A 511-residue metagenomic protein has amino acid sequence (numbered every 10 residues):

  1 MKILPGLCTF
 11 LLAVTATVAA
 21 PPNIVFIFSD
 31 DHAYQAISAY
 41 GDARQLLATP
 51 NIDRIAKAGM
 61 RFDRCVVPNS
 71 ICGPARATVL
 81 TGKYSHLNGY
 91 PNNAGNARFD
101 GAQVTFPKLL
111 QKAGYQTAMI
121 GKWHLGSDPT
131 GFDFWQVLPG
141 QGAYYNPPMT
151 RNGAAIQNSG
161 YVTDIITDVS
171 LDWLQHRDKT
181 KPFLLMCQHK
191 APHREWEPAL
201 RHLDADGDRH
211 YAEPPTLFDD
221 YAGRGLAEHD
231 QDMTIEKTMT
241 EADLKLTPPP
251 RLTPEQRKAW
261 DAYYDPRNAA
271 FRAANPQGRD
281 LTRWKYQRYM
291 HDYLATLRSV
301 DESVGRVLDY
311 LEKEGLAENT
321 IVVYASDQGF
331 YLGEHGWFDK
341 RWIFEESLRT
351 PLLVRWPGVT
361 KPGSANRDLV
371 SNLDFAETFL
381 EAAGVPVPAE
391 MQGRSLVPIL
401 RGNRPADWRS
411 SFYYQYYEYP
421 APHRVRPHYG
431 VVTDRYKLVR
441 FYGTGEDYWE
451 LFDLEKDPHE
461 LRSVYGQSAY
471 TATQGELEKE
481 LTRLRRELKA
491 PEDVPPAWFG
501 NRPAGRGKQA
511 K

Functional and structural regions predicted by a protein language model:
M1-F10: Sec-dependent signal peptide recognition, specifically the positively charged N-region followed immediately by
L7, A16-W449, P458-K479, R483-R486 (+1 more regions): Formylglycine-dependent sulfatase
F452: Short, well-ordered alpha-helical segments that carry or flank key catalytic/ligand-binding motifs at enzyme/regulatory
E455: Residues forming the ATP-binding cleft of Hanks-type serine/threonine protein kinase domains
